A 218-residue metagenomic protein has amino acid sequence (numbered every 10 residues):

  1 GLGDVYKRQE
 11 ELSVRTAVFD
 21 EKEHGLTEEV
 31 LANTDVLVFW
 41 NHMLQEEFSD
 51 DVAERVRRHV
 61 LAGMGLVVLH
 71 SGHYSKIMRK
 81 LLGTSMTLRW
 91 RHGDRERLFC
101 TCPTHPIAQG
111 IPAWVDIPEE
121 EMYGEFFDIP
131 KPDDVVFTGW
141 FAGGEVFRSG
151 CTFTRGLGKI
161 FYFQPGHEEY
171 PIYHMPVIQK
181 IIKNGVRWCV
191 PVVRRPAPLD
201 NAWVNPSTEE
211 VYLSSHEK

Functional and structural regions predicted by a protein language model:
G1-Y6: Short, small-residue-biased leader/transition segments that mark boundaries at the very start of proteins
Q9-R15, A32-N33, K80, L88-Q164 (+1 more regions): Catalytic beta-strand/loop cores that center a nucleophilic Ser/Cys/Thr and support acyl-enzyme chemistry
E11, F147, R155-K218: Extracellular ligand-binding/catalytic regions of CAZymes and related secreted enzymes and adhesion modules
L12-H24: A short beta-strand-loop structural module common to alpha/beta enzyme folds
E23-H24, M43-E46, G72-K76, A142 (+1 more regions): Solvent-exposed loop/turn segments at secondary-structure junctions within structured extracellular/periplasmic domains
G25-N33: Short amphipathic alpha-helix with an adjacent loop that forms part of the alpha/beta core around
T34-E46: Short, structured active-site "lid" loops
L44-I111: A glycine-rich, often tryptophan-bearing local segment used as a flexible ligand/cofactor-contacting loop or short
